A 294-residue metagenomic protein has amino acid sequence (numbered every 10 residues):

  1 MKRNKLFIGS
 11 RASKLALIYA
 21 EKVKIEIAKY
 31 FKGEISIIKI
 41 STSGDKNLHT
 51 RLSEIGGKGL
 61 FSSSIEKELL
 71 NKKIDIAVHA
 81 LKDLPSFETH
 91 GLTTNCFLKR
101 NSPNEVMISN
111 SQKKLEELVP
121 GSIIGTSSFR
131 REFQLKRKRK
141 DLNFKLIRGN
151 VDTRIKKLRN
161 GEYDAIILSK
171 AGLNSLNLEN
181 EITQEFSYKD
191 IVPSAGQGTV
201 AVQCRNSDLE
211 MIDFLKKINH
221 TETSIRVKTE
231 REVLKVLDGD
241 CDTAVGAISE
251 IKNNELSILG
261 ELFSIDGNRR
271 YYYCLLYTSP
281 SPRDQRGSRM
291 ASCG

Functional and structural regions predicted by a protein language model:
K14-L17, Q184-D242: Extended ligand-binding regions for polar small-molecule ligands
I40-G44, G57-I65, K145-K156: Short helix-initiation/N-cap motifs at beta->coil->alpha
R51-I74: Short, structured active-site "lid" loops
L70-H79, G161-A165: Alpha-to-beta junction loops
L81-E88, R159, A165-I182: A ligand-binding cleft/hinge motif common to bilobed small-molecule-binding domains
L81-K82, H90-L142, K189: A conserved helix-loop-strand patch within extracytoplasmic ligand-binding domains of the periplasmic binding
T229-L276: A C-terminal functional module that forms or caps the active site or interfaces directly with catalytic machinery
Y277-P282: Conserved small/polar residues in nucleotide/adenosyl-binding loops
